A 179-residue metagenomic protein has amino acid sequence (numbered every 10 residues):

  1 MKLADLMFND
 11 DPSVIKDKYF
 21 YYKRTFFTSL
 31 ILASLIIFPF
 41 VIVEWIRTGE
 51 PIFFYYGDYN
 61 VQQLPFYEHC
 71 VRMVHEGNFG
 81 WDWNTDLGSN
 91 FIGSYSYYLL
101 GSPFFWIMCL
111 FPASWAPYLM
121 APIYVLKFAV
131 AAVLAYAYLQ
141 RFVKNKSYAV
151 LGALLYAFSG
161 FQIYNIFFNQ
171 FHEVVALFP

Functional and structural regions predicted by a protein language model:
M1-I46: Start-transfer (signal-anchor) and selected internal transmembrane alpha helices of multi-pass inner/ER membrane
K16, T85-G88, Y148-V150: Short hydrophobic "helix-edge" motifs at membrane interfaces and signal-peptide entry regions
F26-I31, P122, V150-L154: Hydrophobic alpha-helical transmembrane segments
T28-I31, F111-P112, V143: Hydrophobic alpha-helical segments with strong N-terminal bias
I31, L177-P179: Hydrophobic transmembrane helix bundles of membrane-integrated enzymes that assemble and modify cell-envelope
I36-A132, L154-A176: Membrane-interface coil-to-helix junctions
Y136-F158: Transmembrane-helix signature of polytopic, membrane-embedded enzymes that assemble or transfer cell-envelope glycans
